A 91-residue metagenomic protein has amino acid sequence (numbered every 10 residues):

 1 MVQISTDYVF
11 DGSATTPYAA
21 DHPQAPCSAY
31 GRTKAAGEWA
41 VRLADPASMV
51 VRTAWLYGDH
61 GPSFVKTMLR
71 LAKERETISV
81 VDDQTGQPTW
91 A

Functional and structural regions predicted by a protein language model:
M1, F10, S63-F64: Aromatic-residue hotspot detector
M1-V2, E38: NAD(P)-cofactor binding segment of oxidoreductase domains
V2, Y18, R32-T33, H60 (+1 more regions): Generic, well-ordered alpha-helical segments
V2-Q3, V50: Hydrophobic residues in well-ordered beta-strands that form the structural core
Y8-V51, W55-L56: Catalytic helix-loop patch of NAD(P)-dependent Rossmann-fold dehydrogenases
A40-G86, W90: NAD(P)-dependent short-chain dehydrogenase/reductase
